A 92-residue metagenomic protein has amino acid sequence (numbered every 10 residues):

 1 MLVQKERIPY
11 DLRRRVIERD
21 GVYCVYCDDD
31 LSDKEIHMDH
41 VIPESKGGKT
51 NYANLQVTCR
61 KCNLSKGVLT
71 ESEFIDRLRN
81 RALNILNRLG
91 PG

Functional and structural regions predicted by a protein language model:
M1-Y26, N84: Short, charged surface segments at domain edges that flank catalytic/cofactor-binding sites
V3-Q4, S45-A53, L64-G92: Polybasic, low-complexity binding patches
I17, C59-R60: Residues within alpha-helical segments
C27-D28, C62: Short Cys/His-rich metal-coordination motifs, predominantly Zn2+-binding knuckles/fingers
D28-V57, T70: Histidine-centered nuclease catalytic patch
